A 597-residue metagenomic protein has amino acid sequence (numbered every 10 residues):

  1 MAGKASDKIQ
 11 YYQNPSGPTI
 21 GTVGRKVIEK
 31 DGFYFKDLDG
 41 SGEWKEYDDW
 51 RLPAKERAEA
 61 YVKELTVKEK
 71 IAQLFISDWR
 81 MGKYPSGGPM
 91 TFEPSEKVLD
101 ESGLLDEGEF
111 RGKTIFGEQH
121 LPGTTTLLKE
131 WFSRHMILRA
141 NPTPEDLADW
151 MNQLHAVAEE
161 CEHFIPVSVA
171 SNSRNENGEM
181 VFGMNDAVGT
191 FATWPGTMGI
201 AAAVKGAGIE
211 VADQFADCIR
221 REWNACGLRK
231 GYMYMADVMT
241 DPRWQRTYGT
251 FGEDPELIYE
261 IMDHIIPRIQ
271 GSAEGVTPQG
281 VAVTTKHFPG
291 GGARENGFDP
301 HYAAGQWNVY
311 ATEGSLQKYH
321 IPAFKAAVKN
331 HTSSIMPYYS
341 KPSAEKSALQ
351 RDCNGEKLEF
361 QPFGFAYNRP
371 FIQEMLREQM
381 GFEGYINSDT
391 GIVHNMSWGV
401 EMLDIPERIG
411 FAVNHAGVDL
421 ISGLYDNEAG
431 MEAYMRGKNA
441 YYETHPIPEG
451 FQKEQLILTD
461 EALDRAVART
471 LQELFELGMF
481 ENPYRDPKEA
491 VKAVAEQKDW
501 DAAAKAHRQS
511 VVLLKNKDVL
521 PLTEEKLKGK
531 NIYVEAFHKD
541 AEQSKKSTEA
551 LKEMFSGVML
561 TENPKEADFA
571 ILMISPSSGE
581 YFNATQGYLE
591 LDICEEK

Functional and structural regions predicted by a protein language model:
M1-K597: Glycoside hydrolase catalytic-domain context in secreted enzymes
